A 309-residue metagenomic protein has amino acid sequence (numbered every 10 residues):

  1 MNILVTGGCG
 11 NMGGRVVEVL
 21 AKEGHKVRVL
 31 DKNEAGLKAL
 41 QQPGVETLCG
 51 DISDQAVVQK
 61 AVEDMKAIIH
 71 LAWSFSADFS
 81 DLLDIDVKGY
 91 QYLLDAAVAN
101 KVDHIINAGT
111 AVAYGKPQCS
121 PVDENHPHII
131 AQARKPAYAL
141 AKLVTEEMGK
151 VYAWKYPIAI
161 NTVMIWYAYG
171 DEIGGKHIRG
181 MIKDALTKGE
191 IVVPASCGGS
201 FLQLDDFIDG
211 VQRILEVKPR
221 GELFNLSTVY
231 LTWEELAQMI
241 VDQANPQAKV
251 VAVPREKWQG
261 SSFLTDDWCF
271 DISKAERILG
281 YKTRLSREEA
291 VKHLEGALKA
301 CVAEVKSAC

Functional and structural regions predicted by a protein language model:
I3-E23: N-terminal Rossmann NAD(P)H-binding glycine-rich loop of SDR-like oxidoreductase domains
C49-K88: NAD(P)H-binding glycine-rich loop region in Rossmannoid oxidoreductase-like domains and their noncatalytic homologs
Y92-A137: Conserved Rossmann-fold NAD(P)-dependent oxidoreductase catalytic core, especially the SDR/UDP-sugar
T110, E146-D171: Conserved beta-loop-beta element that borders a ligand/cofactor-binding pocket
H128-A133, I160-W166, G180-L202: A conserved pocket-lining segment of Rossmann-fold NAD(P)-dependent short-chain dehydrogenase/reductase
L143, Y156, A168-R179, K188 (+2 more regions): Glycine/proline-rich active-site loop of Rossmann-fold NAD(P)-dependent oxidoreductases
A185, G210-R213, V217-Q259, V305-K306: Mid/C-terminal beta-alpha module of Rossmann-like enzyme folds, strongest in SDR-family dehydrogenases/epimerases
S286-C309: Amphipathic terminal alpha-helices
